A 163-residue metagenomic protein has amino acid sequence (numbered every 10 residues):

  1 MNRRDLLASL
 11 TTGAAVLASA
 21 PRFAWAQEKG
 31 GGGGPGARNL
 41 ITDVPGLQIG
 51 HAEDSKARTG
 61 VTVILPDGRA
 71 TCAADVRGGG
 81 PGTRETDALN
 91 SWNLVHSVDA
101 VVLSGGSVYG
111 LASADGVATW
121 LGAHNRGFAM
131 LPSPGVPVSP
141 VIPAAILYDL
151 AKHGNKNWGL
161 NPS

Functional and structural regions predicted by a protein language model:
D5-A26: N-terminal export signals
Q27-S163: Alpha/propeptide regions of enzymes that mature by internal proteolysis
